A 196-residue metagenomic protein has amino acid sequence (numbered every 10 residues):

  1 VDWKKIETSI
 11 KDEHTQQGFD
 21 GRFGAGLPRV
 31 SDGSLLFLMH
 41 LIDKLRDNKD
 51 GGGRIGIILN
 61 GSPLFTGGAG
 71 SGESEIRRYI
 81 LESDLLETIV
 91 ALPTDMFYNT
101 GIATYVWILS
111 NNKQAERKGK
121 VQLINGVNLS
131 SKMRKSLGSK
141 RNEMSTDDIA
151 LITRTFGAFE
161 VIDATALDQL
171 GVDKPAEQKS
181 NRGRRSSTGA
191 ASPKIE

Functional and structural regions predicted by a protein language model:
V1-E196: A conserved structural/catalytic subdomain of Rossmann-like adenosyl-cofactor enzymes
